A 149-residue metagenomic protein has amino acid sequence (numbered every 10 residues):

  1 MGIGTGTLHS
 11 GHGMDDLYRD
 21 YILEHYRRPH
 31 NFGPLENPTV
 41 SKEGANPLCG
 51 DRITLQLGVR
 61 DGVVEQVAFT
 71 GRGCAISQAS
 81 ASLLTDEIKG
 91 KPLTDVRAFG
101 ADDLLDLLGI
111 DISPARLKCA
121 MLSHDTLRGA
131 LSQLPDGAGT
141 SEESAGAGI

Functional and structural regions predicted by a protein language model:
G2-E36, S41, E65, K91-I149: C-terminal binding/interaction regions
Y26, V59, E87-K89: Hydrophobic residues in alpha-helical segments
N46, D51-D61: Short beta-strand elements
C49, G71-A79: Short, thiol/selenol-centered motifs that function as redox-active sites or metal-ligating centers
R60-G62, G73-C74, A101: Short connector loops/turns at beta-strand edges and beta->alpha or beta->beta junctions
Q66-T70: Conserved interaction-surface patches within small, structured recognition/assembly domains
I76-A81, C119-L122: Catalytic-loop motifs flanking and including active-site residues across diverse enzymes
S80-K91: Alpha-helical support elements that line or immediately flank enzyme active sites and cofactor-binding pockets
